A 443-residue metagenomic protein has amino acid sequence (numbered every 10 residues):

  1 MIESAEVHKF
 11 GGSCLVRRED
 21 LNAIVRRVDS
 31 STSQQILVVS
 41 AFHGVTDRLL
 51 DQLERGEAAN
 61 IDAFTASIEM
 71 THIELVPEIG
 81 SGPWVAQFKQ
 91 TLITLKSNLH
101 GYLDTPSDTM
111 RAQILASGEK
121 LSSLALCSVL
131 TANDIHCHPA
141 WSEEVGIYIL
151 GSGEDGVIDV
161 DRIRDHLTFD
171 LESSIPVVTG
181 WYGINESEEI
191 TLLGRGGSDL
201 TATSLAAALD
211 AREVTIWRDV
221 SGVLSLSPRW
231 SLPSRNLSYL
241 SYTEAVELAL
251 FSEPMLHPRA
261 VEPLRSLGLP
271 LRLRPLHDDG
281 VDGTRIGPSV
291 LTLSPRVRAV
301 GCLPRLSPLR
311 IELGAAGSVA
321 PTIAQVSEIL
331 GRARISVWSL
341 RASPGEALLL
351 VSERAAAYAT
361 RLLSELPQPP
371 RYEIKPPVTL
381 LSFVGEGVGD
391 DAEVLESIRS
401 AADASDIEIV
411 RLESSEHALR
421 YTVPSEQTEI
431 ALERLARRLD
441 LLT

Functional and structural regions predicted by a protein language model:
M1-L256, V261, S352, T422-Q427: Nucleotide/pyrophosphate-binding catalytic subdomain
S33, I135, L269, I335 (+1 more regions): Short phosphate-binding/catalytic loops that engage adenosine nucleotides
V145-Y148, G222-V223, D279-V281, E346-A347 (+1 more regions): Short secondary-structure capping/turn micro-motifs that flank functional sites
S241-A315: A conserved active-site cap/scaffold subdomain adjacent to cofactor or substrate pockets
G283-T443: A conserved regulatory-domain signal marking ACT and ACT-like small-molecule sensing domains and adjacent regulatory
